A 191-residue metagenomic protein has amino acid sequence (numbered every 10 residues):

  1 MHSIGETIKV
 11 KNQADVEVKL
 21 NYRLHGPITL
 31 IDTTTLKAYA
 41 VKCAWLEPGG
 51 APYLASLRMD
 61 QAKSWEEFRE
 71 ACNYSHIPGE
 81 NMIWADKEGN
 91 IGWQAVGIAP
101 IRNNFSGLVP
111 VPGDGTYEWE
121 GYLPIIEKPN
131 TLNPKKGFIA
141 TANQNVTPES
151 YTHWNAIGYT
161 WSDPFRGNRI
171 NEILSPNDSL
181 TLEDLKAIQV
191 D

Functional and structural regions predicted by a protein language model:
M1-D191: Mature extracytoplasmic enzyme cores
